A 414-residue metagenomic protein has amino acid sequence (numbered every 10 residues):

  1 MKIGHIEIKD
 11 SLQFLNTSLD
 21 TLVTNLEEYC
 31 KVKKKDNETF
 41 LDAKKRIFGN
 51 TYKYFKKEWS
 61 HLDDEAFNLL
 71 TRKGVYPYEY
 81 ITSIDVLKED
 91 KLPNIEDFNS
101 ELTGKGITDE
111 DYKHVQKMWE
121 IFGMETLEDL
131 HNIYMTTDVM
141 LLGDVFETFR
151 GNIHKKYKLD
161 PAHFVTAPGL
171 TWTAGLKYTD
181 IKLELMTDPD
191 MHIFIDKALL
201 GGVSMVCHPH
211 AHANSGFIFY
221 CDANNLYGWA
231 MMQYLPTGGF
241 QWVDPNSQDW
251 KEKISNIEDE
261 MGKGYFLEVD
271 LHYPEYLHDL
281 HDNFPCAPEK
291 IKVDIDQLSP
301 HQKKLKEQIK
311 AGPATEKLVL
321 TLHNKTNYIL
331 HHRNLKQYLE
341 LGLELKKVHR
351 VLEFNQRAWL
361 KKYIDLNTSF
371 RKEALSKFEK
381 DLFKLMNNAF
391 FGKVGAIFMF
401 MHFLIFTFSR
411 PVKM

Functional and structural regions predicted by a protein language model:
M1-M414: Conserved acidic
